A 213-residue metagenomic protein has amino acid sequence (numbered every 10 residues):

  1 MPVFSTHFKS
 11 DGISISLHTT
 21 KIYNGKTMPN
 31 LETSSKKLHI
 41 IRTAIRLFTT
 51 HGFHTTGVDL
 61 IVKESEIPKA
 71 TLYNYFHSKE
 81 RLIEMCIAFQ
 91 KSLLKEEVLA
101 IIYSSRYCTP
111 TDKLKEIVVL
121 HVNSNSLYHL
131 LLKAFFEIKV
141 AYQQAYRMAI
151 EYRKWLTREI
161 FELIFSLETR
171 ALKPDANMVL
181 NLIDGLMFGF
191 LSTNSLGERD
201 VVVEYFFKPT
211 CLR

Functional and structural regions predicted by a protein language model:
M1-S35: N-terminal intrinsically disordered/low-complexity leader segments
K36-L47, I61, C86-Q90, L94-V98 (+1 more regions): Generic hydrophobic, amphipathic alpha-helix propensity
H39, L47-R81, M85: Helix-turn-helix
I41, T111, K115, V119 (+5 more regions): An amphipathic alpha-helix signature
M85, L99-S126, V179: Hydrophobic alpha-helical connector segments
S92-E96, L127, Y142-T169, K173-N177: Amphipathic alpha-helical packing segments from all-alpha helical-bundle domains
K113, L120-R147: Amphipathic alpha-helical segments used for helix-helix packing
K133, S166-T210: Hydrophobic/aromatic-rich alpha-helical bundle segments in the mid-to-C-terminal region
